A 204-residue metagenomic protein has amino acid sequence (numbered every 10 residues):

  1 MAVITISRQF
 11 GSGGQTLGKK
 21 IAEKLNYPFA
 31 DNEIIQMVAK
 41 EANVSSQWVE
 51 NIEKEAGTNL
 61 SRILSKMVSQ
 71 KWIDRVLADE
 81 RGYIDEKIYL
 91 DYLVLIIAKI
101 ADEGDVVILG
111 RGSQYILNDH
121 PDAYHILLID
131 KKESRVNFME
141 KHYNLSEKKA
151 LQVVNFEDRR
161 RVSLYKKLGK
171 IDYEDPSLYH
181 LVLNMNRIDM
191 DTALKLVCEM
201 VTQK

Functional and structural regions predicted by a protein language model:
M1-I4: Extreme N-terminal starter segment of soluble prokaryotic enzymes
I6-K19: Glycine-rich phosphate-binding P-loop
P28-A39: Short beta-strand-centered segment that lines the nucleotide-binding/catalytic pocket of NTP-utilizing
A39-D105: ATP-dependent small-molecule kinase phosphotransfer cores that center on conserved nucleotide phosphate-binding segments
N59-S65, S146-M190: Small-molecule kinase domains that catalyze NTP-dependent phosphoryl transfer to phosphate-bearing small molecules
V94, M190-C198: Short, amphipathic alpha-helical "lid/cap" segments that border enzyme active or binding sites
I100, G112-D119, F138: RNA pseudouridine synthases
D119-K141, E147-E157: Conserved phosphate-donor/acceptor-positioning beta-strand/loop module used by diverse small-molecule
